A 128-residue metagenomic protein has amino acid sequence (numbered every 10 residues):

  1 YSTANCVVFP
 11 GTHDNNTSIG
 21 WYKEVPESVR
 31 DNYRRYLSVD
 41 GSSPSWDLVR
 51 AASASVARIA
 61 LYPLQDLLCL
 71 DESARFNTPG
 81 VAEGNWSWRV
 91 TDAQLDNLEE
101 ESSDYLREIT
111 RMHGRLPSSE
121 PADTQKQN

Functional and structural regions predicted by a protein language model:
Y1-N128: Catalytic cores of glycan-processing enzymes that make or break glycosidic bonds
